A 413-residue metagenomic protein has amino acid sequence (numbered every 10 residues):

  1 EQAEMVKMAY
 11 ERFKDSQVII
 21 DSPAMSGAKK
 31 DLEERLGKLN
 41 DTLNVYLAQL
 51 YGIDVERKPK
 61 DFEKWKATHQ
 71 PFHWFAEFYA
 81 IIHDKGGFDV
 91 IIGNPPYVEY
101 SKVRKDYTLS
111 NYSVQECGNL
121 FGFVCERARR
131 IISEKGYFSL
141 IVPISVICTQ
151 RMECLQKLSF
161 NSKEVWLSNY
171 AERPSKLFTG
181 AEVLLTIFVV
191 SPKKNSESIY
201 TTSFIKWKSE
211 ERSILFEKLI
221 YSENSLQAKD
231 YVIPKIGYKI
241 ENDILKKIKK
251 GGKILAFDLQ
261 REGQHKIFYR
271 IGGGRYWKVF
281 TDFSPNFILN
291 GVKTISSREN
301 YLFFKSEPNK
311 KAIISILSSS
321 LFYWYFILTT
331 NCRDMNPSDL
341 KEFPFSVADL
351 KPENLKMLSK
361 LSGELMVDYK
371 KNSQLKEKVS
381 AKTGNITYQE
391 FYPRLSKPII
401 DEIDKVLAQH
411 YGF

Functional and structural regions predicted by a protein language model:
E1, H73-Q264, T281, T294-R298 (+1 more regions): Signature of N6-adenine DNA methyltransferases within the class I
E1-D15, T329-T330, L340-D349: Short, exposed interaction patches on small structured surface elements
E1-H73, H83-V90, K102: Basic, amphipathic N-terminal segments
E33, K38-T42, Y46, L50 (+4 more regions): Non-catalytic DNA-recognition/assembly elements of restriction-modification systems
P96-V98, S145, N195, G273-Y276 (+4 more regions): Short, glycine-/Ser/Thr-/acidic-enriched flexible segments
T108-N119, I147, F287-G291, E299-K305 (+3 more regions): Short, contiguous acidic/charged loop-to-helix segments that flank catalytic cores in large enzymes
N169, G274-V292, K311, S315 (+1 more regions): Short, ligand-facing micro-motifs at secondary-structure edges
N300-E342, D349-D368: Basic, amphipathic alpha-helical recognition segments used for DNA target recognition
